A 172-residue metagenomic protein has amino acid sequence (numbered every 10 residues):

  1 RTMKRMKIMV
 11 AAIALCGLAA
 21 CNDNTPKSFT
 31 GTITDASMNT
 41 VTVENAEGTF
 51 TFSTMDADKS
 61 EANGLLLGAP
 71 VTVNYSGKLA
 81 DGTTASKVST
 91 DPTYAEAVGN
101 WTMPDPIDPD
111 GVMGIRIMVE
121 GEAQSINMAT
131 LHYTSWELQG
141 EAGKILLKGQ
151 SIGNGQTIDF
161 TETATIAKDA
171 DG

Functional and structural regions predicted by a protein language model:
T2-M9: Bacterial N-terminal signal peptides that target proteins for export
G17-A20: C-terminal motif of bacterial Sec signal peptides marking the signal peptidase cleavage site
D23-N39: Structural detector for short beta-strands of small beta-barrel domains
T49-N63: Beta-strand/loop nucleic-acid-binding surfaces
K59-V73: Short nucleic-acid-contacting surface segments enriched for D/E, G, S/T with interspersed K/R
S76-T93: OB-fold/S1-family single-stranded nucleic acid-binding modules
P92-D110: Tryptophan-anchored aromatic micro-motifs
I107-N154: N-terminal glycine/threonine-rich, aromatic-flanked beta-hairpin/loop signature
